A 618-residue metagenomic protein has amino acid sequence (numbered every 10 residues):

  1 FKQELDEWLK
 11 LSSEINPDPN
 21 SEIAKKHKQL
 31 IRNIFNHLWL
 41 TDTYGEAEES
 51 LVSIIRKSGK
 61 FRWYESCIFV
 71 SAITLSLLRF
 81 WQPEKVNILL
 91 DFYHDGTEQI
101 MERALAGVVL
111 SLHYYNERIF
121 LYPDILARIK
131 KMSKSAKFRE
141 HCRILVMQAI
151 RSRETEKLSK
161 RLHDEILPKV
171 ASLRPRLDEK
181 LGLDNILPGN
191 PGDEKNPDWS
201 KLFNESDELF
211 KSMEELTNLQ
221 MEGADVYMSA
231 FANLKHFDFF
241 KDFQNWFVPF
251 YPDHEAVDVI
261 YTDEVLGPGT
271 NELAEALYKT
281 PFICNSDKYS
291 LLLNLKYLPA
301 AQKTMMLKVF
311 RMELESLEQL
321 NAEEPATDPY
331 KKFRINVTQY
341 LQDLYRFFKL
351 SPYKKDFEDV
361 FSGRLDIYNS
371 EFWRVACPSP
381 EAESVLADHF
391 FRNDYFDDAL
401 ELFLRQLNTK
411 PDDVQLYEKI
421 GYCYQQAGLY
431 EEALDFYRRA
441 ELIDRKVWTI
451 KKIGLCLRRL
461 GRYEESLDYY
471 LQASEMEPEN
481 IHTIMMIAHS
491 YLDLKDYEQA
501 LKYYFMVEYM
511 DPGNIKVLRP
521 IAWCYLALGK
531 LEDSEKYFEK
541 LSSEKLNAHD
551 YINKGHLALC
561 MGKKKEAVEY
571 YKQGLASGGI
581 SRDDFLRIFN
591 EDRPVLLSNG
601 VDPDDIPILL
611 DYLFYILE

Functional and structural regions predicted by a protein language model:
R103, E381, Q415, W448-T449 (+3 more regions): Start-of-helix register in tetratricopeptide repeats
V109-K134, Y509, S543-L546, L559-R582 (+1 more regions): TPR/TPR-like (Sel1-like) alpha-helical repeat modules
V248-D444: Alpha-solenoid helical-repeat scaffolds
R405-N408, R438-L442, L471-E475, F505-Y509 (+2 more regions): Conserved structural position within tetratricopeptide repeats
